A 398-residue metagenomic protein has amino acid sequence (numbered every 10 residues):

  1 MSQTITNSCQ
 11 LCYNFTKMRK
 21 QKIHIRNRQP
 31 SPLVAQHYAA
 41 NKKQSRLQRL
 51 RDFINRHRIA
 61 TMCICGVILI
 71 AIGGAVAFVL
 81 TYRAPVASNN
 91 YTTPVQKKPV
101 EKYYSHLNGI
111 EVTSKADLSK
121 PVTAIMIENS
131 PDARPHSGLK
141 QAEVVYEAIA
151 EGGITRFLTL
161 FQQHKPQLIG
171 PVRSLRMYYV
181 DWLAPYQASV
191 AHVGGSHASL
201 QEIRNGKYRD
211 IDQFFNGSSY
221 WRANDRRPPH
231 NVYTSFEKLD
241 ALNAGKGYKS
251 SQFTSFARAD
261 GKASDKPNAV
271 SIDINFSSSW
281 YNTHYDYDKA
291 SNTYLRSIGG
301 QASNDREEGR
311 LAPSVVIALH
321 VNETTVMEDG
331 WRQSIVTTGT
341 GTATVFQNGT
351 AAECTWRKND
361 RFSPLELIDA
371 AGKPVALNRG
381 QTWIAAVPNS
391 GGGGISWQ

Functional and structural regions predicted by a protein language model:
M1-F53: N-terminal targeting leaders characterized by basic, low-complexity, disordered sequences that direct proteins
C9-C12, C63-C65, C354: Generic recognition of cysteine residues
R46, S88-V144, E151-Q398: A surface/extracellular/periplasmic glyco- and lipid-processing/surface-interacting theme
R51-I68: N-terminal Sec-pathway targeting helices
D52, A84-P85, H136: Short N-terminal micro-motifs specific to bacterial/archaeal maturation and metal-cluster initiation sites
G73-N89: Hydrophobic single-pass membrane-insertion segments
